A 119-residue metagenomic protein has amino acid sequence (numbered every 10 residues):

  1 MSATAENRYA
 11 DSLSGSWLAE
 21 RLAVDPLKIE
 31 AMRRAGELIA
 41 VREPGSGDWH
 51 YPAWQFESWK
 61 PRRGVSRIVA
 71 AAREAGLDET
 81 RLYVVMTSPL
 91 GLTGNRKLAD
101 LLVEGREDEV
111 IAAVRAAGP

Functional and structural regions predicted by a protein language model:
M1-P119: Non-transmembrane "mature" sequence context
